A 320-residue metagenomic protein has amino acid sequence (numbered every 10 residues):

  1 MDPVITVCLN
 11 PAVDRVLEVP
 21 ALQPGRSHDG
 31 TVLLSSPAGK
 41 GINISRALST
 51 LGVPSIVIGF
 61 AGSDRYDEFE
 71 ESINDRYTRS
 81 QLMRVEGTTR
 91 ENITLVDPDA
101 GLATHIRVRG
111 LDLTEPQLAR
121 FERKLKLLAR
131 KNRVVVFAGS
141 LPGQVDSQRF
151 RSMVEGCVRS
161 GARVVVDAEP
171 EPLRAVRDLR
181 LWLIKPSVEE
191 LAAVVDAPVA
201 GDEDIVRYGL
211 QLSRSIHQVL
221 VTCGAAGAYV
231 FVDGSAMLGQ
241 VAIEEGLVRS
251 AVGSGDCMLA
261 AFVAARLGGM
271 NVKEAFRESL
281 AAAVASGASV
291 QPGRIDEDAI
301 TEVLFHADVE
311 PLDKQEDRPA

Functional and structural regions predicted by a protein language model:
M1-I58, D67, L247, D313-A320: Glycine-rich phosphate/adenosyl-contacting loop at the front of the ribokinase-like
P3-I5, T104, R133-V134, Q218: Structural motif
V4, P54-S55, R79-S80, V164 (+1 more regions): Hydrophobic anchor at the start of a short beta-strand that flanks the dinucleotide cofactor-binding loop
R26, S49-R133, T301-A320: Conserved N-terminal subdomain of the carbohydrate kinase-like
R46, I93-L95, G227-F231: Short beta-strand scaffold segments in enzyme catalytic cores
H105-R107, N132-S140, D167, K185-V188: Short beta-strands and strand-loop turn motifs
Q148-A236: Conserved phosphate/ATP/ADP-binding segment of small-molecule kinases
R174, D202-A320: Conserved phosphate-binding/catalytic region of the ribokinase-like
